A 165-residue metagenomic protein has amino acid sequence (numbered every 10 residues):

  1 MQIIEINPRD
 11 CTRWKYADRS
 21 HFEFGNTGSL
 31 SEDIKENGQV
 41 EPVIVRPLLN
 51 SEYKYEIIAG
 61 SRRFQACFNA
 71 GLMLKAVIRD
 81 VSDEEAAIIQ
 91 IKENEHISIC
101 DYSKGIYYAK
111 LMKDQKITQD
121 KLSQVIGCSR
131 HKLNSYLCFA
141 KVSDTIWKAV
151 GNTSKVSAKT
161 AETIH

Functional and structural regions predicted by a protein language model:
M1-V77: Short, charged/polar connector segments at secondary-structure boundaries
I4, E23, E84, I97-D101 (+1 more regions): Generic alpha-helical segment signature
N37, D114-Q115, T153: Short coil/turn helix-boundary motifs
Q65-A140: Amphipathic, charge-rich alpha-helical segments that serve as recognition/docking helices
S103-Y107, T145, T163: Pre-recognition alpha-helix immediately N-terminal to the DNA-recognition helix within helix-turn-helix or winged-helix
D144-E162: Short Lys/Arg-enriched helix C-cap and helix-to-coil transition segments that create basic nucleic-acid-contact patches
